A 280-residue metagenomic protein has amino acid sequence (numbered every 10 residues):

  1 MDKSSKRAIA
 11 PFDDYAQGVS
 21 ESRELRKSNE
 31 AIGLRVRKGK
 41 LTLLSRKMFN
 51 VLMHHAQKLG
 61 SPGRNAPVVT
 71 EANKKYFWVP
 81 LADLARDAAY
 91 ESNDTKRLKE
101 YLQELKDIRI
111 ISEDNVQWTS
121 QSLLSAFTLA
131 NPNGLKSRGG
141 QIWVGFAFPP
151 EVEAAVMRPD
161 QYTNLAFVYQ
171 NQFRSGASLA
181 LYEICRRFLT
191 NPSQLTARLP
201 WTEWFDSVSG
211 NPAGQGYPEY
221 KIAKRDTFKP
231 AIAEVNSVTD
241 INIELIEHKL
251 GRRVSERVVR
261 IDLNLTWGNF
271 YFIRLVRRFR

Functional and structural regions predicted by a protein language model:
M1-R280: Charged, alpha-helix-forming regions
